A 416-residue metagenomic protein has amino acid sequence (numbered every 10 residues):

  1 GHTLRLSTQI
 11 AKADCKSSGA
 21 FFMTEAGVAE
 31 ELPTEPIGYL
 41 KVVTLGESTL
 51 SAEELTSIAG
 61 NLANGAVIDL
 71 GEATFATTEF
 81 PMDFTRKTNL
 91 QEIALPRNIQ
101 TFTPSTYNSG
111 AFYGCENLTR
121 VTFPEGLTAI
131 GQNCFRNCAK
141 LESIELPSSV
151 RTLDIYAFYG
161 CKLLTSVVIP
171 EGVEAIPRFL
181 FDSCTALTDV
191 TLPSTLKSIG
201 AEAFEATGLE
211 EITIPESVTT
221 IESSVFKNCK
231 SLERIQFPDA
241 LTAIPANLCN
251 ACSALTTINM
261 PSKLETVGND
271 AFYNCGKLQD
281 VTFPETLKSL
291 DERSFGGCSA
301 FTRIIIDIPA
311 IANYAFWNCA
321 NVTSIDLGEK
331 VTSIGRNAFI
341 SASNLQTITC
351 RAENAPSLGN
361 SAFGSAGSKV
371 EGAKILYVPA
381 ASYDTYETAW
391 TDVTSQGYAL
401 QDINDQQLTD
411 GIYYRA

Functional and structural regions predicted by a protein language model:
G1-A13: Extracytoplasmic cysteine-anchoring/structural motifs
C15-R86, P96, T106, Y113 (+4 more regions): Surface-exposed repetitive/solenoidal architectures
L40-T49, N64-T77, T88-T103, C115-A129 (+14 more regions): Structural signature of tandem-repeat unit edges
S109-Y113, G131-R136, D154-Y159, P177-D182 (+8 more regions): Consensus positions within tandem repeat domains that build extended binding/scaffold surfaces
R351, N360, G364-S365: N-terminal low-complexity/intrinsically disordered extensions
